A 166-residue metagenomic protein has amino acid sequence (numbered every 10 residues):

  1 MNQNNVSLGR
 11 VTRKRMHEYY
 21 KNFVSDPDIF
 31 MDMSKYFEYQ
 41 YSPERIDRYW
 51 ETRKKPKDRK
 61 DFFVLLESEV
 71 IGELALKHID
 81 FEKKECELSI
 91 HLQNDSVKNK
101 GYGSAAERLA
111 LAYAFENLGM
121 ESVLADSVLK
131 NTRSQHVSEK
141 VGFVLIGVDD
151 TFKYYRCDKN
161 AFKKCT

Functional and structural regions predicted by a protein language model:
M1-E18, N22-D28, D61-T166: Acyl-donor (CoA/ACP) binding surface of acyl/acetyltransferases
P27, F37-E38, K54, I146: Residue-level detector of secondary-structure transition/capping positions
D28-Y49: Conserved GNAT-fold acetyl-CoA-binding loop/helix
E51-T52, Y113: Short, flexible, glycine/charge-rich loop motifs used to bind or transfer phosphoryl groups or to couple energy/partner
T52-D58: Short loop/turn motifs at secondary-structure junctions and domain boundaries
